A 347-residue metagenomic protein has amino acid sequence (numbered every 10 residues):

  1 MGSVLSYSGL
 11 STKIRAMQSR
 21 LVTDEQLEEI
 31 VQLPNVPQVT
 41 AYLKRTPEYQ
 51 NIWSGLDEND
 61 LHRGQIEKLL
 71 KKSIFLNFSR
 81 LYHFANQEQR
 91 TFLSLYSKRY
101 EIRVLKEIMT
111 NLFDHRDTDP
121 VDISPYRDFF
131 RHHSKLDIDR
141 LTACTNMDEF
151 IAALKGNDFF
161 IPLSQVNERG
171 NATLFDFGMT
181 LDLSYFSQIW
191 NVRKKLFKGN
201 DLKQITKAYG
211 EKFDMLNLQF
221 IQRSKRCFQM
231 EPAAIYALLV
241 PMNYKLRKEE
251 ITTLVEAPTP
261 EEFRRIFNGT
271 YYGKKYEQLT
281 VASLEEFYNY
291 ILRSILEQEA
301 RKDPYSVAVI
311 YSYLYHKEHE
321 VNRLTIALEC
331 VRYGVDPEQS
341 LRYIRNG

Functional and structural regions predicted by a protein language model:
M1-G347: N-terminal domain-start signal
